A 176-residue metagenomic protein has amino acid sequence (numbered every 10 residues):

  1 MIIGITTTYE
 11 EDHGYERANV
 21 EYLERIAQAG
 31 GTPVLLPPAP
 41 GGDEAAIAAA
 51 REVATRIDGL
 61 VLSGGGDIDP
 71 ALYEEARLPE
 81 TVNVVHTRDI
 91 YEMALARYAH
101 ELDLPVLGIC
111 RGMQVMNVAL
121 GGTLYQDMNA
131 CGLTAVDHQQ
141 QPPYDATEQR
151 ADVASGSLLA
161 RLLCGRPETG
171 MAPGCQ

Functional and structural regions predicted by a protein language model:
M1-L107, N117-Y125, N129-R166, A172: N-terminal beta1-alpha1 cap of cysteine-dependent amidohydrolase-like domains
C110: Conserved G/P- and acidic residue-centered "switch" motifs that form tight phosphate/ATP-binding loops in soluble
M113: The feature captures the ABC ATPase H-loop/switch
C175-Q176: Histidine-centered catalytic micro-motifs
